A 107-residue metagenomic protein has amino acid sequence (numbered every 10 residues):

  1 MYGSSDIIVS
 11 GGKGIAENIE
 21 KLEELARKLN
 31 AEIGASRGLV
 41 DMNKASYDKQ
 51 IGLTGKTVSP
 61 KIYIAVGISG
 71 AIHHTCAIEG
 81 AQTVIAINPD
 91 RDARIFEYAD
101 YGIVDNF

Functional and structural regions predicted by a protein language model:
M1-F107: N-terminal glycine-rich FAD/FM-binding segment characteristic of electron-transfer flavoproteins
